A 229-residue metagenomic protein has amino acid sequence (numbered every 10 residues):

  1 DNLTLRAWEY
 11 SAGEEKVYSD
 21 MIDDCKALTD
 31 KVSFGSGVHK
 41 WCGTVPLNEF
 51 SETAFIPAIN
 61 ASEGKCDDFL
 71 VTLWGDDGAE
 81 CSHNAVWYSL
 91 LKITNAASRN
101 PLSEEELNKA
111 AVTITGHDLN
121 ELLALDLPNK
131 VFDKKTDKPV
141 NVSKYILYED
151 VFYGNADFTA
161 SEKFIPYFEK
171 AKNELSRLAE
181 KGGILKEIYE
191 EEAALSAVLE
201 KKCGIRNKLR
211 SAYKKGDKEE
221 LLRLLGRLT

Functional and structural regions predicted by a protein language model:
D1-T229: Substrate-binding groove of N-acetylhexosamine-processing glycoside hydrolases
